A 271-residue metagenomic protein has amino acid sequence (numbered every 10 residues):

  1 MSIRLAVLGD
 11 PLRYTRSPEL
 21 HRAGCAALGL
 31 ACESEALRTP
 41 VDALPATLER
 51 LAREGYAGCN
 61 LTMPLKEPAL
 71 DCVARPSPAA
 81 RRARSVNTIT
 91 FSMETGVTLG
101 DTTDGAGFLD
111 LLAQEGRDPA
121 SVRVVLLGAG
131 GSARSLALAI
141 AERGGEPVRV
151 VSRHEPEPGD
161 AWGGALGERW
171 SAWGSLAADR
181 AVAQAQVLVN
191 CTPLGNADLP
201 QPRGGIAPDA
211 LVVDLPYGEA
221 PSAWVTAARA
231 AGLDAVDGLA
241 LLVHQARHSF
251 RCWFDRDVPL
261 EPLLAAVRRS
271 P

Functional and structural regions predicted by a protein language model:
S2-E115, E219, A231: Phosphate/diphosphate ligand-binding glycine-rich loop within oxidoreductases
G9, T102-G105, L112-A113, S121-G145 (+1 more regions): Glycine-rich adenosine-cofactor-binding loop
R117-R123, A207-P208: Short helix-loop-beta connector
E142-P147, A231-L233: Conserved S-adenosyl-L-methionine
G145-L166: NAD(P)-binding Rossmann-fold cofactor-contacting core
L166-V236: Rossmann-like adenosine-cofactor binding region
L215-P271: Adenosine-phosphate binding glycine-rich loop
